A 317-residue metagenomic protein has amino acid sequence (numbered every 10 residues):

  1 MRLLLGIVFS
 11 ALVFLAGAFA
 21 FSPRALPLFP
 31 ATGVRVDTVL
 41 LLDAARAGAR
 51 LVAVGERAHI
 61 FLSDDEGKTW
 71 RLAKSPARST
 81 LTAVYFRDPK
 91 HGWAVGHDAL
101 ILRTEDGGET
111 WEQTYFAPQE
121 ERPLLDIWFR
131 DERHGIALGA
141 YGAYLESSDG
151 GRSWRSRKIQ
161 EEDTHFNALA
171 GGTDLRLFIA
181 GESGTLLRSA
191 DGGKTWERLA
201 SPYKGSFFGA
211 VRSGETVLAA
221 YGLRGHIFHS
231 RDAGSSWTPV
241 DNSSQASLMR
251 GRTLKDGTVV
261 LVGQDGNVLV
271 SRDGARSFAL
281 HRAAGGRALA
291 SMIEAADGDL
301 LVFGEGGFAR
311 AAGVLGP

Functional and structural regions predicted by a protein language model:
M1-P317: Residue-level hotspots at or immediately adjacent to binding/recognition sites across diverse folds
